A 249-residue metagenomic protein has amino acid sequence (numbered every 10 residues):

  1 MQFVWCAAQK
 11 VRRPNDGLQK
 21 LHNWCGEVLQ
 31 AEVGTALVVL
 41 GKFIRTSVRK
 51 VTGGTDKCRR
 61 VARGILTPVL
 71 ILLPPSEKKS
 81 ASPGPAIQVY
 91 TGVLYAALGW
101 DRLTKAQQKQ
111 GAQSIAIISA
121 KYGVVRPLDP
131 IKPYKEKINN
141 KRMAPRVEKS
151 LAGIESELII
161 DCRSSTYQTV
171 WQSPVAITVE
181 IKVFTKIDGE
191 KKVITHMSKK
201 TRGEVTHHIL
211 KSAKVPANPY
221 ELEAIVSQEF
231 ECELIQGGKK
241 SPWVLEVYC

Functional and structural regions predicted by a protein language model:
M1-C249: Peripheral peptide segments
